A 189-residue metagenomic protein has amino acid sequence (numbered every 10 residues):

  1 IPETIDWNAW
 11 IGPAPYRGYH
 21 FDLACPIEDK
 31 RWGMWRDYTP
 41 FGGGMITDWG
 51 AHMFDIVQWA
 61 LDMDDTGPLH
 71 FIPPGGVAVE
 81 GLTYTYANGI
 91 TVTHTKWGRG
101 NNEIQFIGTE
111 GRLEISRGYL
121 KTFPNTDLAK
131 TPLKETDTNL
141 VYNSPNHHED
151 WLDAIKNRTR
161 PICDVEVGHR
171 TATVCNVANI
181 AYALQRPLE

Functional and structural regions predicted by a protein language model:
I1-F123, D127-E189: Contiguous beta-strand/loop segments that form the cofactor/metal-binding neighborhood of enzyme cores
